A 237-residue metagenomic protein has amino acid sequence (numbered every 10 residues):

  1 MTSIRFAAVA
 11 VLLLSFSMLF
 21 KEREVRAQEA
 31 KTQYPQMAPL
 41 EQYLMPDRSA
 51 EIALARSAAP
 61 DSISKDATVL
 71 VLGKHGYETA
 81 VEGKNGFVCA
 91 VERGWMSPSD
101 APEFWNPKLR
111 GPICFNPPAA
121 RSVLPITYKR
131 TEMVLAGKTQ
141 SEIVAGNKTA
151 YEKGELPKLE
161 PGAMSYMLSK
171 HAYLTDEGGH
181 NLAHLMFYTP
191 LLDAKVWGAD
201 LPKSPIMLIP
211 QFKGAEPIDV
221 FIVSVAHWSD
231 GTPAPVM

Functional and structural regions predicted by a protein language model:
M1-V11, K21: Bacterial N-terminal signal peptides that target proteins for export
F6, S17, A30-Y34: N-terminal intrinsically disordered, low-complexity tails enriched in polar/charged
L13-S15: Sec-dependent, cleavable N-terminal signal peptides
F20-A27: Sec/Tat signal peptide C-region and signal peptidase I cleavage site
E29-M237: Primary mode marks residue(s) on the alpha4-beta5-alpha5 output face of response regulator receiver
